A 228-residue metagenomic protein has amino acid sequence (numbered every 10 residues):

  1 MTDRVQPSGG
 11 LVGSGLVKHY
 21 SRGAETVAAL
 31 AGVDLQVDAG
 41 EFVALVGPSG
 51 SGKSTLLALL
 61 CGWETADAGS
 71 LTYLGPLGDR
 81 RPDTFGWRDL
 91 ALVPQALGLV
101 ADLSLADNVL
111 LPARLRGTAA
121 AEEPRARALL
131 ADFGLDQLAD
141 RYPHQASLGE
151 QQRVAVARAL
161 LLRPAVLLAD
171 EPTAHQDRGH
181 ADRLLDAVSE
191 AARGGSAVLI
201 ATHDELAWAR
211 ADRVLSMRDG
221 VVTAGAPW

Functional and structural regions predicted by a protein language model:
C61: Helix-to-loop junction immediately C-terminal to a conserved catalytic motif
G69-D79: Conserved ABC transporter NBD signature motif
L77-A91, L115, R193: ABC ATPase NBD coupling module
A121-L138: Conserved ABC ATPase "signature" region
Y142-A146, E150: Conserved ABC ATPase signature
L162, G194: Conserved signature/switch motifs of ABC ATPase nucleotide-binding domains
L167-D170: Catalytic Walker B motif of ABC-type/P-loop ATPase nucleotide-binding domains
